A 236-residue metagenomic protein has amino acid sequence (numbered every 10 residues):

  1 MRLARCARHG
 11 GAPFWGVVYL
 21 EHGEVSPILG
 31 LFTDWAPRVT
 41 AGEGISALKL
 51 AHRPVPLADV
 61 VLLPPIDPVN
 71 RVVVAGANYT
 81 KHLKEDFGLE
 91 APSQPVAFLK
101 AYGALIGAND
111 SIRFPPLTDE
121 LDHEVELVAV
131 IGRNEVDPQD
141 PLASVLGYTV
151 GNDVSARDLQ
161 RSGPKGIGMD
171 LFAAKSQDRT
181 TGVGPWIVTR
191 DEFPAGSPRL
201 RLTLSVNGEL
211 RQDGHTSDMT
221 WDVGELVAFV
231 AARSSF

Functional and structural regions predicted by a protein language model:
M1-P95, T203: N-terminal non-catalytic cap/leader segment that marks the start of a structured domain
A4, L62-P64, E85-F87, I112-L121 (+4 more regions): A generic local secondary-structure boundary/capping motif
R5, P13, H52-P54, H82 (+1 more regions): Catalytic-pocket segment enriched in acidic/His residues
A77-K81, G103, V154: Alpha-helix/helix-capping structural signal
K84-D86, N109-S111, P116, D137-S144 (+3 more regions): A short secondary-structure junction signal
E90-A108, H123: Structural signature of FAD isoalloxazine-binding scaffolds in flavoprotein oxidoreductases
D122-E126, V130, E135-Q160, R199: Short, acidic (Asp/Glu-rich) active-site segment that either coordinates a divalent metal cofactor
